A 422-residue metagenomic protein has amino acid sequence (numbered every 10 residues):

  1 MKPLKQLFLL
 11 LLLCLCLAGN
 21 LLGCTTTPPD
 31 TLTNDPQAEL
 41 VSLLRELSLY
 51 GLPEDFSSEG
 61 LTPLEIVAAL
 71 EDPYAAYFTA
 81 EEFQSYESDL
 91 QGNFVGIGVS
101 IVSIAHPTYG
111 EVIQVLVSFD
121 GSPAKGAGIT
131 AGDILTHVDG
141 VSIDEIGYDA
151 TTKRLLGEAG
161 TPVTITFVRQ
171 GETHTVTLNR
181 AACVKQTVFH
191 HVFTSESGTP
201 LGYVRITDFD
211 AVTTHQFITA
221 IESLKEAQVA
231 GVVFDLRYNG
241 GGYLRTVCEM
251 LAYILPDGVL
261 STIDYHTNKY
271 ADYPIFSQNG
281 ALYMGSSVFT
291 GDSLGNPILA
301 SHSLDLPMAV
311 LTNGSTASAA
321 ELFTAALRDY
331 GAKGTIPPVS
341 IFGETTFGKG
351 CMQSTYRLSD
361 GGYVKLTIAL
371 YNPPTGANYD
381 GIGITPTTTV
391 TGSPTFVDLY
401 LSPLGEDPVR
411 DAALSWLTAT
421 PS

Functional and structural regions predicted by a protein language model:
L21-G23: C-terminal motif of bacterial Sec signal peptides marking the signal peptidase cleavage site
T25-T27: Bacterial signal peptide processing site
L40-L43, T62-P63, V99, A124 (+9 more regions): Terminal peptide-recognition signature
R45-I113, P162-V163, V168-H190, Y265 (+1 more regions): Extended, small/polar residue-biased N-terminal targeting/export presequences and adjacent propeptide/linker tracts
S85, V184-H190, G241-A309, F347-R357 (+1 more regions): Gly/Ser/Thr-rich loop/hinge elements
Q91-H137, V141-E145, T199, T207-T214 (+1 more regions): PDZ/PDZ-like domain segments forming the peptide/carboxylate-binding groove, activating on the N-terminal beta-strands
K125, D144-Y148, V176, T213-H215 (+6 more regions): Extracytoplasmic/secreted cell-surface and envelope-processing proteins
A127, D139-A230, E249-A252, D272-N296 (+3 more regions): C-terminal, low-ordered peptide segments at domain boundaries
